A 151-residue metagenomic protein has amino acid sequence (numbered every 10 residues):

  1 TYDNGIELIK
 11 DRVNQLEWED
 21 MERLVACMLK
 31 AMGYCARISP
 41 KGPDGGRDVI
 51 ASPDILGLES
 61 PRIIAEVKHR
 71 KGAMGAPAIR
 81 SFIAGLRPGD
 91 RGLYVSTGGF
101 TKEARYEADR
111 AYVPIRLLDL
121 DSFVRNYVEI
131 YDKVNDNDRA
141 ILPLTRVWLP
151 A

Functional and structural regions predicted by a protein language model:
T1-A151: Mixed-charge (Asp/Glu-Lys/Arg
